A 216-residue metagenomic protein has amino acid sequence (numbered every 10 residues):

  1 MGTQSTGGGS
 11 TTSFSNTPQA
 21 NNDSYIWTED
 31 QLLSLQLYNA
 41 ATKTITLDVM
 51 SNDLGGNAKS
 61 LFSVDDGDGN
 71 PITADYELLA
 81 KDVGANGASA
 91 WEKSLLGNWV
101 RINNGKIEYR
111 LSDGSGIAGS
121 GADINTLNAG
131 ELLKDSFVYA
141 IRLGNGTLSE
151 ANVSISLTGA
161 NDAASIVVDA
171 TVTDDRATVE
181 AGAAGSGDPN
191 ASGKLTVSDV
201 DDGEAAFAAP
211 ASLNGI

Functional and structural regions predicted by a protein language model:
M1-G69, S136, A140-T196: Extracellular interdomain linkers/hinges and stalk-like, low-complexity segments in secreted or single-pass
T3, L79-A160, I216: Acidic, turn/loop-rich segments in luminal/extracellular domains of secretory-pathway and cell-surface proteins
G7-G8, G55-N86, I107-R110, A118-A122 (+3 more regions): An extracellular/luminal cadherin ectodomain-centered signature
L47, L61, L95, S120 (+3 more regions): Generic hydrophobic, helix-prone segments enriched in Leu/Val/Ile
